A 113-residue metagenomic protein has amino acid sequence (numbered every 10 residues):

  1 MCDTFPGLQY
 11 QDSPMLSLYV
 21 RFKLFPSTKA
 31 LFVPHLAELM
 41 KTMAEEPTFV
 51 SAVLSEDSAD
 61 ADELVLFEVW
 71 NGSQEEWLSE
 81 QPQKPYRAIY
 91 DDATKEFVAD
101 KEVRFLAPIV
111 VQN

Functional and structural regions predicted by a protein language model:
C2-L16, V53-L64, I89-N113: Glycine-rich beta-strand-turn "strand-cap" elements at beta-sheet edges
L16-K23, S51-Q81: Short, well-ordered beta-strand segments in beta-rich or mixed alpha/beta enzyme and ligand-binding folds
K23-F32: Short, surface-exposed ligand-recognition loops at beta-strand->loop->(often short) alpha-helix junctions that present
F32-V33, A59-D60, Y86: Short hydrophobic/aromatic segments of transmembrane alpha-helices and their interfaces
L36, M40: Short amphipathic alpha-helical/adjacent loop interface patches that line ligand and macromolecule-binding sites
K41-V50, V69-R104: An amphipathic, aromatic/His-enriched active-site/gating alpha helix that lines ligand/cofactor pockets
